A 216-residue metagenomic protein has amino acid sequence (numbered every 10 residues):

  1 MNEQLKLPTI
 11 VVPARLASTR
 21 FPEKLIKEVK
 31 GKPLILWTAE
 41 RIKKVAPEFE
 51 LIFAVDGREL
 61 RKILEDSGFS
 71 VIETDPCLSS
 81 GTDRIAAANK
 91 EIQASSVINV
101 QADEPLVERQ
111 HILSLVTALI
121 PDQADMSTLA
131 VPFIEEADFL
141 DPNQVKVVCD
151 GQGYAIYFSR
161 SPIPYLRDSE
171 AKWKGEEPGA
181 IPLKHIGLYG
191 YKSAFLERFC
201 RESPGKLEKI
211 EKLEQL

Functional and structural regions predicted by a protein language model:
Q4-V55: N-terminal glycine-rich phosphate-binding loop and ensuing alpha1 helix
I10, L51-F53, V97, S127 (+1 more regions): Hydrophobic/aromatic residues located in beta-strands of well-ordered beta-sheets within soluble catalytic
R20, L106, G190, K212: Short aromatic/basic micro-patch
E48, A94, D122-D125: Short, high-confidence coil segments that cap the C-terminus of an alpha-helix and link into the following beta-strand
R58-T117: Short phosphate-binding loop-to-helix
R109-G205: Conserved core of the sugar-phosphate nucleotidyltransferase
K209-L216: A short, conserved alpha-helix in the catalytic core of glycosyltransferases
